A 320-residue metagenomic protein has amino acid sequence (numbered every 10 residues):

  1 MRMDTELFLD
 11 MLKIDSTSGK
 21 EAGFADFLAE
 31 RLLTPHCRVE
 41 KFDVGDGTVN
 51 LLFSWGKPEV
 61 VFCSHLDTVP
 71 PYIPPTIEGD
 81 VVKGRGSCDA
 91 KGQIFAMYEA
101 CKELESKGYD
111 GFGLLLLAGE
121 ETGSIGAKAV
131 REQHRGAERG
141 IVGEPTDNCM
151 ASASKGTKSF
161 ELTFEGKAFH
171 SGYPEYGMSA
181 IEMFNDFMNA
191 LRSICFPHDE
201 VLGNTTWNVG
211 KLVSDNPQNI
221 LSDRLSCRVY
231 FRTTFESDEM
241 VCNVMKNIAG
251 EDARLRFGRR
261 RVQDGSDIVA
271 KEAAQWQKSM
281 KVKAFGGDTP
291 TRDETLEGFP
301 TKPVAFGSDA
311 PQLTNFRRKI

Functional and structural regions predicted by a protein language model:
M1-V61, V69-P71, R224-F231, M240-I248: N-terminal helical capping/dimerization or prosegment-like subdomains of hydrolases acting on amide or phosphate bonds
L9, A29, F95-Y98, K102 (+3 more regions): Predominant activation on well-ordered alpha-helical scaffold segments within soluble catalytic domains
D15, L32, F53, F62-H65 (+7 more regions): Buried hydrophobic positions in well-ordered alpha/beta secondary-structure cores of metabolic enzymes
K20-G23, E40-K41, P145, K158-I320: Metal-dependent amide/peptide-bond hydrolase catalytic core, centered on the "pita-bread" metallohydrolase fold
H36-R38, V82-D89, G172-S179: Short alpha-helix boundary/capping segments
G56-L116: Active-site metal-coordination/substrate-binding segment of hydrolases, especially metallo-dependent peptidases
Y72-I73, N148-A153, S214-N219: Short beta-strand/turn micro-motifs at beta-sheet edges
F95-S159, T163: Acidic/histidine-rich catalytic neighborhood of metal-dependent amide-processing enzymes
